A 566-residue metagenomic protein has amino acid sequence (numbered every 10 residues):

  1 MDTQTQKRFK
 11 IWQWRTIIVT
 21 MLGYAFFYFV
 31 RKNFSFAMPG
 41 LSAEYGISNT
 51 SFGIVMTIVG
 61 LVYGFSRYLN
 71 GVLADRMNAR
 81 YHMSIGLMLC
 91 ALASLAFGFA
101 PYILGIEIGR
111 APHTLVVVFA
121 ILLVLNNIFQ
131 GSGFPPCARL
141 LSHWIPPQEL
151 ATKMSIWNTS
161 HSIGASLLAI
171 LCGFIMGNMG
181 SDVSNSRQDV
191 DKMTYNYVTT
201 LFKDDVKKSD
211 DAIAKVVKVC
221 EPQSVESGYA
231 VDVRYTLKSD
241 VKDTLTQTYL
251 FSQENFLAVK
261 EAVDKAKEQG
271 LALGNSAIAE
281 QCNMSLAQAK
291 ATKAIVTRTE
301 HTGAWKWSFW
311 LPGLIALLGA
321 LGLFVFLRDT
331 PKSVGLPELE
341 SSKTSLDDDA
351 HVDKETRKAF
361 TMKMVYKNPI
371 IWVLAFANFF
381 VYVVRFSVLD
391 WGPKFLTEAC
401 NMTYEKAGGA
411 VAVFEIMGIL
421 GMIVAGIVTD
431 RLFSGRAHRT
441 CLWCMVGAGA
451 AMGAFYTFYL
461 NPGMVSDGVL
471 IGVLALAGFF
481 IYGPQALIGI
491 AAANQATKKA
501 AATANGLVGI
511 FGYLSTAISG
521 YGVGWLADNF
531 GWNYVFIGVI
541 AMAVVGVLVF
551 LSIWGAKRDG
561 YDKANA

Functional and structural regions predicted by a protein language model:
K32, G60-Y68, A165-S166, E415-I423 (+1 more regions): Residue-level signature of mid-helix packing/kink "hotspots" within the transmembrane helices of 12-pass Major
F34-M38, N368-I423, Q485, S519-G520: Extracytoplasmic gate region of multi-pass secondary transporters
F65-G105: Conserved MFS/SLC helix-loop-helix module at the cytosolic interface between two early adjacent transmembrane helices
R76-L87, R431-V446: Cytoplasmic membrane-interface "Motif A"-like loop-to-helix N-cap segments of 12-TM Major Facilitator Superfamily
M88-P112, V446-G463: C-terminal ends and interior cores of transmembrane alpha-helices in multi-pass membrane transporters/permeases
A93, E107-S132, S466-G483: Hydrophobic core of transmembrane alpha-helices in multi-pass small-molecule transporters, especially MFS/SLC-type
L122-T159: Cytoplasmic helix-loop-helix junction between adjacent transmembrane helices in 12-TM secondary transporters
S155-G177, G418, G509-S519: Glycine-rich segments within core transmembrane alpha-helices of 12-TM secondary carriers
